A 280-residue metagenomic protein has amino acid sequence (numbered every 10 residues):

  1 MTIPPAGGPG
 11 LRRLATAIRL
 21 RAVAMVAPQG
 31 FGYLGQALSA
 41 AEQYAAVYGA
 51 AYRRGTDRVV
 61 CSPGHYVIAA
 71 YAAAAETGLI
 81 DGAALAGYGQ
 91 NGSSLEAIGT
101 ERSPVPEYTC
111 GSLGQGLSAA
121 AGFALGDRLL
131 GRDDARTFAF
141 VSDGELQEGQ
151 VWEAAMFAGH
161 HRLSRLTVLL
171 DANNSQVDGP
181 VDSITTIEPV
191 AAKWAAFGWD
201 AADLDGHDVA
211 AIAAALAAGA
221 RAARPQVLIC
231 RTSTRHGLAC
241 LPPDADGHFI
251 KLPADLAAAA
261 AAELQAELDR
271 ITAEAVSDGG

Functional and structural regions predicted by a protein language model:
L14-G30, D171-N173: N-terminal capping segment at the start of a domain
V23-M25, A37-H160: Cofactor-binding active-site loop characterized by glycine-rich and histidine/acidic residues
D57-V59, A135-A139, L166, A222-C230: Generic beta-sheet signal
Y71-A73, T100, Q150-W152, D178-D182 (+1 more regions): Short acidic, glycine/serine/threonine-rich loops at helix termini
R132-D133, D182-A215, D269-A275: Conserved thiamine diphosphate
E148-N173, V227-C230: A short alpha/beta connector and helix-capping loop motif
H161-T186, D203: A short, conserved beta-to-alpha structural element at the edge of catalytic cores that scaffolds binding
V209, A214-G280: Glycine/aspartate-rich loop-and-adjacent alpha/beta segment that forms the canonical ThDP
